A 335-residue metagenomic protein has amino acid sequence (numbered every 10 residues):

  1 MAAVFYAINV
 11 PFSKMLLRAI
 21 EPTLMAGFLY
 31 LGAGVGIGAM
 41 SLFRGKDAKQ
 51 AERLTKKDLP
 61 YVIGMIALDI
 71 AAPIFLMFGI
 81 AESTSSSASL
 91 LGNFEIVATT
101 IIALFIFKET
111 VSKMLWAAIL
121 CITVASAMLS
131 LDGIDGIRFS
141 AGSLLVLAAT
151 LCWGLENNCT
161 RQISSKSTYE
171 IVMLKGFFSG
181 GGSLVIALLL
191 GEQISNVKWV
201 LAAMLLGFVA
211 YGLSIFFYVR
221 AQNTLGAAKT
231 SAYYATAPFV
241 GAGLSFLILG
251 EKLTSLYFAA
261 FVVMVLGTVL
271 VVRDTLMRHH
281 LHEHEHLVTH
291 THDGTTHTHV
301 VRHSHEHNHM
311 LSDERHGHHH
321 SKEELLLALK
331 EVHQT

Functional and structural regions predicted by a protein language model:
M1-A3, A26-F28, P73, S87-I96 (+2 more regions): Helix-helix packing/entry segments at the starts of transmembrane helices
M1-L29, D135-Q162: Glycine-/small-residue-enriched transmembrane alpha-helix faces in small-molecule transporters and effluxers
V4-A7, P11, G38, I66 (+7 more regions): Hydrophobic/small/kink-forming positions within alpha-helical transmembrane segments of polytopic membrane proteins
V4-V10, G45-S86, G92, M128 (+1 more regions): Specific transmembrane alpha-helical segments of multi-pass solute transporters/efflux pumps, especially DMT/EamA
L16, M25, L29, G79 (+6 more regions): Hydrophobic/aromatic residues within transmembrane alpha-helices of multi-pass small-molecule transporters
A19-A71, A98, C152, E156 (+1 more regions): Transmembrane alpha-helices of multi-pass small-molecule transport proteins
I37, I102, V111-L131, T150 (+4 more regions): Hydrophobic transmembrane alpha-helices of multi-pass small-molecule transport proteins
T55-V62, V111-T123, G142-S143, K166-G176 (+1 more regions): Cytoplasmic-side transmembrane-helix entry/capping segments in multi-pass membrane proteins
